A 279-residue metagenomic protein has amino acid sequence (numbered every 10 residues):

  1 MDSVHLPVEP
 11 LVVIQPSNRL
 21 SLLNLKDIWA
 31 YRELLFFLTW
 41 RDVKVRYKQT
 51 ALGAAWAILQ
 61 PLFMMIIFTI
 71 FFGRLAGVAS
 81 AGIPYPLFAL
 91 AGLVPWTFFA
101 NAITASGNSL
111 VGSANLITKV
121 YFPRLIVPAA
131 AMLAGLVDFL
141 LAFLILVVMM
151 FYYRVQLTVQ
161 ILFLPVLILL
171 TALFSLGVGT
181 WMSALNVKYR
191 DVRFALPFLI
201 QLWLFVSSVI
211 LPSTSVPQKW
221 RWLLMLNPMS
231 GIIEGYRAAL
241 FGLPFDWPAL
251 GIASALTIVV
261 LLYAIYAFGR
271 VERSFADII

Functional and structural regions predicted by a protein language model:
M1-I279: Hydrophobic transmembrane alpha-helices and immediately adjacent juxtamembrane helices of multi-pass inner-membrane
